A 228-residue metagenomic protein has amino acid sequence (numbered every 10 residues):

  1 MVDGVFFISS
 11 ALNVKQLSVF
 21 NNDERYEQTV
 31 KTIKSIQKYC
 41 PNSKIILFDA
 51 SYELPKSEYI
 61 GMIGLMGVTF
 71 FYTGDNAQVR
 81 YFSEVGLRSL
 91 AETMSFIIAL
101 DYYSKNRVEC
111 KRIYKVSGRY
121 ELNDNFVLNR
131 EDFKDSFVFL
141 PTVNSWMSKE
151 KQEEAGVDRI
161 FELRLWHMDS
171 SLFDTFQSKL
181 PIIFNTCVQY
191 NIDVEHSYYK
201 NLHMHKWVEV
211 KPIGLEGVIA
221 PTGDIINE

Functional and structural regions predicted by a protein language model:
M1-E228: ER/Golgi luminal nucleotide-sugar-dependent glycosyltransferases, focusing on the catalytic module
